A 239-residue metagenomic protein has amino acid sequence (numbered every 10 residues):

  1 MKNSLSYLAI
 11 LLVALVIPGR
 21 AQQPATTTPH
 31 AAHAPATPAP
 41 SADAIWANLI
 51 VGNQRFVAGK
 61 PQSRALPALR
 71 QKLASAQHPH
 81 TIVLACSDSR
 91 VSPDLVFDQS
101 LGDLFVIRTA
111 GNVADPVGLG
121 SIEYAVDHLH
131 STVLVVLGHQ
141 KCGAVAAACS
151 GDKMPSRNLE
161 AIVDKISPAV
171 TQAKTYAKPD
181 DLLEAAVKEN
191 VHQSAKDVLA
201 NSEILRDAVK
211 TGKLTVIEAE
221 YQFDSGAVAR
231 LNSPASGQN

Functional and structural regions predicted by a protein language model:
M1-L5: Positively charged n-region of N-terminal signal peptides that target proteins for export
Y7-V16: Bacterial N-terminal signal peptides
R20-A76, L101-G102, G111-H130, A146-N239: Divalent-metal-activated hydrolytic enzyme cores
A74-S89: N-terminal low-complexity or amphipathic/hydrophobic leaders
A85-R90, A110-V113, H139-Q140: Short glycine-enriched loops at secondary-structure junctions
R90-I107: Catalytic core of membrane glycerolipid acyltransferases/transacylases, capturing the structured, soluble-facing
V136: Conserved functional hotspot residues or short segments at active or partner-binding sites across diverse domains
